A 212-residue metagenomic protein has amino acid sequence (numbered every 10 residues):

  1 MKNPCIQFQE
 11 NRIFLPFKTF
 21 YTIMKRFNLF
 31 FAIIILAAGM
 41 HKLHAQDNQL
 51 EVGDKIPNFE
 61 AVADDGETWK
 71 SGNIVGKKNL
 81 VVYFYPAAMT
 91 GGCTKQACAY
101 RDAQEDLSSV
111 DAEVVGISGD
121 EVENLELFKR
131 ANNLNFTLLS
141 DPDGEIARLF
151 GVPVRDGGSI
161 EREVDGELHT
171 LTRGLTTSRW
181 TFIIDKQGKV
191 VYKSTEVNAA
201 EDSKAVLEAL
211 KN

Functional and structural regions predicted by a protein language model:
T19-F30: Bacterial N-terminal signal peptides that target proteins for export
N28, M40-N58: N-proximal helix/coil linker or "cap" segments that precede and/or mark the start of modular domains
F31-G39: Bacterial N-terminal signal peptides
E60-N79: A short beta-strand-turn-helix
N73-T94: Short active-site neighborhood of thiol/selenol oxidoreductases, capturing the structured segment around
T94-L149: Structural microenvironment flanking redox-active thiols in thiol-disulfide oxidoreductases
D141-A200: Thiol/selenol-based redox catalytic cores and closely related redox-interacting motifs
